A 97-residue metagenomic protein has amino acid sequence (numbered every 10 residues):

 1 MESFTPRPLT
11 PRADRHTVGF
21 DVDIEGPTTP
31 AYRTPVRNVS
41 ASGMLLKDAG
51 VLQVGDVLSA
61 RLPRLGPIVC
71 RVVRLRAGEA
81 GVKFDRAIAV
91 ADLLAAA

Functional and structural regions predicted by a protein language model:
M1-A97: Structured alpha-helical
